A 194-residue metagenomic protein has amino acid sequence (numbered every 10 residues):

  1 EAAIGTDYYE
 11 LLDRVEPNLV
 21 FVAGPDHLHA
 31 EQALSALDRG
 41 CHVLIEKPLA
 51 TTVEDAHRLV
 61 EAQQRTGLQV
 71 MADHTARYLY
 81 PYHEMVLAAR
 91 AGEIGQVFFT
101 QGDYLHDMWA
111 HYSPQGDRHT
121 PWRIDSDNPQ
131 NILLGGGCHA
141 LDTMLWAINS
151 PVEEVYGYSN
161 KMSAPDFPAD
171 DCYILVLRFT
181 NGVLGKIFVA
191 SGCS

Functional and structural regions predicted by a protein language model:
A2-A62: Beta-loop-alpha module in the N-terminal Rossmann-like domain of NAD(P)-dependent dehydrogenases, especially those
T6, I45, A72, Y156-S159 (+1 more regions): Short loop/edge segments at beta-strand edges and connector loops that shape dinucleotide/nucleotide cofactor-binding
L28, P48, M71-Y78: Rossmann-like NAD(P)(H) cofactor-binding subdomain of soluble oxidoreductases
R58-A76, Q96-F99: Rossmann-fold dehydrogenase core element
A76-F167: Predominantly a Rossmann-like dinucleotide-binding segment in NAD(P)-dependent oxidoreductases
P165-D170, T180-S194: NAD(P)-dinucleotide binding in Rossmann-like oxidoreductases
